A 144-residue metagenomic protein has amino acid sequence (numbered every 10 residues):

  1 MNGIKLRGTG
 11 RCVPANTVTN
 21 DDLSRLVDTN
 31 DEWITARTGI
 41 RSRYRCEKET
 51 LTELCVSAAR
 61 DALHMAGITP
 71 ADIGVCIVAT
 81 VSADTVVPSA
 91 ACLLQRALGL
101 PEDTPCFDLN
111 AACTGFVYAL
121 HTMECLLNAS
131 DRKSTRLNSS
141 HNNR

Functional and structural regions predicted by a protein language model:
M1-G74, R96-L98: Conserved "HGTGT" condensation-loop signature of ketosynthase/thiolase-family condensing enzymes that catalyze
K5, I77, D108: Conserved beta-strand segments that form the floor/walls of ligand-binding pockets within enzyme and binding domains
R11-N16, A83-T85, R144: Short, acidic Gly/Pro/Ser/Thr-rich loop/turn segments
T35-R37, R41-E53, V81-R132: Conserved catalytic cysteine-centered active-site region of acyl-thioester-dependent Claisen-condensing enzymes
G74, R132-K133: Short acidic/polar active-site loop segments enriched in Thr and Asp
G74-V81: Short glycine-rich or small-residue beta-strand-to-loop segments that form or flank ligand, phosphate, metal/Fe-S
K133, L137-R144: Single conserved hydrophobic/aromatic residue that forms the stacking wall/gate of nucleotide- or nucleobase-binding
